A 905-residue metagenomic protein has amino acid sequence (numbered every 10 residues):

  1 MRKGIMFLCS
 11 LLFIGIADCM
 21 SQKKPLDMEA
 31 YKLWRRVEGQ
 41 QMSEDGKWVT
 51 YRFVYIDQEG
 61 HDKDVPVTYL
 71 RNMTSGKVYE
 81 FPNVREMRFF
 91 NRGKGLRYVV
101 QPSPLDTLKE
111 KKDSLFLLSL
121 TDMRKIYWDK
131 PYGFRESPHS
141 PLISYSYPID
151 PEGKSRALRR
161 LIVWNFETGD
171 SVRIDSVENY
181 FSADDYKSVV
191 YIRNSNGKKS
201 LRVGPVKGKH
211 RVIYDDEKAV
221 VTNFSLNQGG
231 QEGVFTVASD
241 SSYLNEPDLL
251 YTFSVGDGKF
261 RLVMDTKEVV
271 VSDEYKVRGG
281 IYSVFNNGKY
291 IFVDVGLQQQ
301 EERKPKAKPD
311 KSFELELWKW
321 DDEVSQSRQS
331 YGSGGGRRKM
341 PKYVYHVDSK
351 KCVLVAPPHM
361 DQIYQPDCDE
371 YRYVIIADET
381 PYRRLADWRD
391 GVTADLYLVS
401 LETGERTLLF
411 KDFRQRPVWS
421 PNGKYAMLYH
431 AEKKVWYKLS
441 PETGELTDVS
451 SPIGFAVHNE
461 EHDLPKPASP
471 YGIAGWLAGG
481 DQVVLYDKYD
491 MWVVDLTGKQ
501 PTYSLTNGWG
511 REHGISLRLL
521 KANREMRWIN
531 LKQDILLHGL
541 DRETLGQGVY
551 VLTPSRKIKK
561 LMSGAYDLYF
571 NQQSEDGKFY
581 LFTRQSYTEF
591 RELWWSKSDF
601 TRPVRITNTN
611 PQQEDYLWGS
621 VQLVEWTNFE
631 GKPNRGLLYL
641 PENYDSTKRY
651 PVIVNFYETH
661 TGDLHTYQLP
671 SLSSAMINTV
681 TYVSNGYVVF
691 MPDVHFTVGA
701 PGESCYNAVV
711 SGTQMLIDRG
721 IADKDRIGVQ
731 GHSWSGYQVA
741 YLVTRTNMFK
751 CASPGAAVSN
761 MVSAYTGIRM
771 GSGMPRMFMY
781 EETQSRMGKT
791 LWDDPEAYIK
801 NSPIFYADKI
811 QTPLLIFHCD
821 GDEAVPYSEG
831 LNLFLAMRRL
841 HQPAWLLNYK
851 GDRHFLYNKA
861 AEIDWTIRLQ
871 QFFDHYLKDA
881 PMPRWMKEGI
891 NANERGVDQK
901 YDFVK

Functional and structural regions predicted by a protein language model:
M1-K23, V758, G767: Bacterial Sec-dependent N-terminal signal peptides
S10, M20-F579, Q585-R591, W595-S596 (+2 more regions): Beta-propeller folds
V353, I375, T447, W594 (+5 more regions): Hydrophobic/aromatic beta-strand patches that form the interior of the parallel beta-sheet core in alpha/beta enzyme
E379, L540, Q585, N655-T659 (+2 more regions): Glycine-rich His-Gly loop
P441-V457, G498-E512, P554-R556, S598-R602 (+10 more regions): Active/binding-pocket-proximal capping segment
P452-E461, F600-R602, T607-D725, H732: Cap/lid segment of the alpha/beta-hydrolase catalytic domain
L669-K905: Active-site-proximal cap/loop segments of hydrolase catalytic domains
